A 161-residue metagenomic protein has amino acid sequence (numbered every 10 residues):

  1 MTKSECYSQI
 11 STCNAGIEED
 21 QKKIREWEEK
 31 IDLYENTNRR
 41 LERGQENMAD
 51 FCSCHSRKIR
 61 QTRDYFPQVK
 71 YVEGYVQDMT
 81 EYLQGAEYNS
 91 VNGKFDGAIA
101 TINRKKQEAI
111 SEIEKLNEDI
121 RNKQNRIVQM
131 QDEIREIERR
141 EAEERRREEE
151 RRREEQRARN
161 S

Functional and structural regions predicted by a protein language model:
M1-R25, E133-S161: N-terminal or membrane-proximal amphipathic helix/coiled-coil initiation segments that transition from
C6-P67, K106-A109, I113-L116, I120: Alpha-helical coiled-coil
D20, E87-Y88, K123: Functionally constrained cores in energy, signaling, and assembly domains
D32, A100-E141: Non-transmembrane, heptad-repeat alpha-helical coiled-coil rod segments that act as dimerization/spacing scaffolds
I59-R104: Short, glycine/alanine-rich amphipathic alpha-helical segment that often forms an alpha-turn-alpha hairpin
G85-S90, N103-Q107, E114, E144-R147 (+1 more regions): Short amphipathic alpha-helical patches
